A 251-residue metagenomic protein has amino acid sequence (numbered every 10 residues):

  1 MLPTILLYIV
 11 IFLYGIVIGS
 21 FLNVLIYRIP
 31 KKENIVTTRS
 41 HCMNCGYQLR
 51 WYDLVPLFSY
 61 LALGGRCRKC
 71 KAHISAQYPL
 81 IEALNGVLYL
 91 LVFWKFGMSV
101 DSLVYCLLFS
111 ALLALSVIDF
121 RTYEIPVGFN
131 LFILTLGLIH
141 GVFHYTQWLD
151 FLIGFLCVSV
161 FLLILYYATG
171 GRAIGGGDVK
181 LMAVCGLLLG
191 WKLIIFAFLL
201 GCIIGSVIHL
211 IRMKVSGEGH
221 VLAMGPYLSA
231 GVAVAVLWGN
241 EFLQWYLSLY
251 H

Functional and structural regions predicted by a protein language model:
M1-P30: Long, highly hydrophobic alpha-helical transmembrane signal-anchor segments
T4-F12, Y78, E82, D101 (+6 more regions): Residue-level signature of transmembrane alpha-helical entry/exit and packing/kink sites in multi-pass membrane
I18-N23, N85, Y89, H140 (+5 more regions): Alpha-helical transmembrane segments of multipass membrane proteins
G19, D178, A223: Short, conserved phosphate/pyrophosphate- and ester-handling motifs at nucleotide-, phospho-/glycolipid
S20-Q77: Membrane-proximal soluble regions of multi-pass membrane proteins
V92-V104: Transmembrane helix-loop-helix
S102-L103, L107-S206, L210, W245-H251: Functional transmembrane core segments of multi-pass inner-membrane proteins
I211-V234: Interfacial loop-to-transmembrane junctions
